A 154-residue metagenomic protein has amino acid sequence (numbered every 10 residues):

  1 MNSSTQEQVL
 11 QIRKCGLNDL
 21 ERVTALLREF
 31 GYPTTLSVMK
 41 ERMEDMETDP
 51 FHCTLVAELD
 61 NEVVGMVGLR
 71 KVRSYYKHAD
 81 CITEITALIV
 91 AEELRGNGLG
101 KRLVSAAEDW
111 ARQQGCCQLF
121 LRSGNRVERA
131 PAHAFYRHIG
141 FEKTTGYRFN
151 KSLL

Functional and structural regions predicted by a protein language model:
V9-V23: A short beta-loop-alpha structural element at the N-terminal edge of CoA-dependent acyl/N-acetyltransferase catalytic
L10, E62-M66, T83: Glycine-rich phosphate/pyrophosphate-binding loop shared by adenosine-nucleotide-utilizing enzymes
T24-D45: Conserved GNAT-fold acetyl-CoA-binding loop/helix
M46-V56, E84: A short helix-loop-beta-strand connector motif used in the catalytic cores of GNAT acetyltransferases and, in some
V56, E62-K71: Conserved beta-strand in the GNAT
S74-I85, R95, E142: A conserved beta-turn-beta hairpin within the catalytic core of GNAT-like acetyltransferases that forms part
V90, G96-D109, A134, H138: Conserved acetyl-CoA-binding loop-helix of GNAT-fold acetyltransferases
K101, Q113, C117, N125-T145: Conserved active-site alpha-helix within GNAT-family acetyltransferase domains
